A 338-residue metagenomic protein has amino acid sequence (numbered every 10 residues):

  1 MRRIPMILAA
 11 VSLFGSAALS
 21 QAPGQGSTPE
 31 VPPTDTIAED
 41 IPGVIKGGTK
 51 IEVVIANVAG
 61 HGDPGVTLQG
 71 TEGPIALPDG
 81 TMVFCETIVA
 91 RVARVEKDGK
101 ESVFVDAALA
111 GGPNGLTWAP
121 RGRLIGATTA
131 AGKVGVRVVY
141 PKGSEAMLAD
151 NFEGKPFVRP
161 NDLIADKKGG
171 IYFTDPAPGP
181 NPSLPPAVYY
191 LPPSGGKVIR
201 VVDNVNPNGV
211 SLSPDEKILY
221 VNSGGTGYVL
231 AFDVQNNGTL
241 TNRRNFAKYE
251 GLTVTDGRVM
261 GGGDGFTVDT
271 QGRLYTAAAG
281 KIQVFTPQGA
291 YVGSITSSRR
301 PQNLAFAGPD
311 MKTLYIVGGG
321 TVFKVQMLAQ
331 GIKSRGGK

Functional and structural regions predicted by a protein language model:
P5-A17: Bacterial N-terminal signal peptides
A22-E52, P182, L240, S334-G337: Blade/loop signatures of beta-propeller domains
E39-A59, D98-A107, Y140-G154, A187-N206 (+2 more regions): Blade-edge beta-strand/turn elements of extracellular beta-propeller and related beta-sheet repeat scaffolds
N57-T81, A108-K133, E153-I171, G179 (+6 more regions): Beta-rich, blade/repeat-based domains predominating in secreted/periplasmic proteins but also intracellular
L77, E96, A119, Y140 (+6 more regions): Short, acidic, Ser/Thr-enriched surface-loop or helix-capping motifs
T81-A107: Beta-propeller domains
R91-A93, V134-R137, P186-Y189, Y228-L230 (+2 more regions): A short loop-to-beta-strand structural motif that recurs across blades of beta-propeller domains
A231-T239, Q326-S334: Short loop/turn segments immediately following beta-strands, especially the blade-tip and inter-blade linker loops
